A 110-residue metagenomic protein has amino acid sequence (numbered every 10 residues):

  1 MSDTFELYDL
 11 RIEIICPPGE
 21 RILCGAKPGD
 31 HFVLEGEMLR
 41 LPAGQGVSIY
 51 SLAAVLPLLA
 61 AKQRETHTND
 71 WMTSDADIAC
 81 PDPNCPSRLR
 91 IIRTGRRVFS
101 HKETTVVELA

Functional and structural regions predicted by a protein language model:
Y8-P17: Short, structured beta-strand/loop micro-motifs enriched in basic residues and often containing a Trp
G44-Q63: Short, compositionally biased
E65-A110: Short, compact, well-ordered microdomains
